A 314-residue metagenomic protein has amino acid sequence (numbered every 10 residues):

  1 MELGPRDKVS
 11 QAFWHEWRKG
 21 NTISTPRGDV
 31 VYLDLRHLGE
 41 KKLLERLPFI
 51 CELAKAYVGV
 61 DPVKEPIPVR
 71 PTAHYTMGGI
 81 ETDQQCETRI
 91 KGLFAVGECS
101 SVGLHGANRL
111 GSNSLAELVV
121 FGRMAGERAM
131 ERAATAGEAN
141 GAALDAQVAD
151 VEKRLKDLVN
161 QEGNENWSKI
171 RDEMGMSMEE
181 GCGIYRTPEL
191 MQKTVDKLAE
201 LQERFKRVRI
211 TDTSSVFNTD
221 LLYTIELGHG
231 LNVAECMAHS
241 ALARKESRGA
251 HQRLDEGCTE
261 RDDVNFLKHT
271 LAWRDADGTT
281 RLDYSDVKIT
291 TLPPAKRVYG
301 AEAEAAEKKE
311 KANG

Functional and structural regions predicted by a protein language model:
M1-D61, E65, R128-T135, R171 (+1 more regions): An anion/pyrophosphate-binding glycine-rich loop and adjacent beta-alpha core in soluble alpha-beta enzymes
K41, P68, R109-E117: Alpha-helix capping and helix-loop boundary segments enriched in small/acidic/polar residues
P48, L53-F94: FAD/FMN-dependent oxidoreductases across multiple families
P68-T76, E138-K156, A250-D263: A glycine-rich phosphate-binding loop feature that marks nucleotide/adenosyl-phosphate handling sites
E87-R109: Short FAD-binding loop at a beta-strand-to-alpha-helix junction that anchors the flavin cofactor in diverse
S114-R132: An active-site-proximal "capping" alpha-helix that borders the catalytic cofactor pocket
R132-F217: Long, amphipathic alpha-helical stalk/connector segments used for oligomerization, subunit docking, or mechanical
R204-G314: C-terminal amphipathic alpha-helical interaction region
